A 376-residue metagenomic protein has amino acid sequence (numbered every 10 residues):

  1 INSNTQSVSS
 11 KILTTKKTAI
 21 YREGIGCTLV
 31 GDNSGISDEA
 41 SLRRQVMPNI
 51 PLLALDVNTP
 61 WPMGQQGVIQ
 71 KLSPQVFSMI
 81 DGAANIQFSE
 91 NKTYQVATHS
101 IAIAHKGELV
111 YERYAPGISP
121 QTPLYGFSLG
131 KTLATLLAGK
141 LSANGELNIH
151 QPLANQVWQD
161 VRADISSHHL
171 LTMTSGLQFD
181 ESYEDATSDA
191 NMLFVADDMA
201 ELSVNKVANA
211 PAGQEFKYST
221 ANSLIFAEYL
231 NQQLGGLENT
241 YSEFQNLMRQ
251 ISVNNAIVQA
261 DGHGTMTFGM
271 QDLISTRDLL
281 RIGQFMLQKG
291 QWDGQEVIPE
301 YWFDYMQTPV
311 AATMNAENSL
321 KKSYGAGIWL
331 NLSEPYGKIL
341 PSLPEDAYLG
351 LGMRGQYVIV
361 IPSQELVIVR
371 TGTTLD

Functional and structural regions predicted by a protein language model:
I1-S119, L147: N-terminal leader/targeting segments and the immediately adjacent pre-domain N-terminus
Q75-A83, E108-R113, A186-A212, L237-A256: Short, charged, amphipathic alpha-helices and their helix-cap/turn boundaries
K92-S100, A115-N144, H150-V161, P211-Y218 (+2 more regions): Short active-site loop at a secondary-structure junction that contains or immediately precedes the catalytic residue(s)
G107, Y125-N148, L170, F226-L230 (+1 more regions): Active-site SXXK
T135, N222-N231, M270-W292, Q356-G372: Active-site-proximal alpha-helical segments within enzyme catalytic domains
A143-L177, N205-A208, L234-I274: Active-site helix/loop module of the DD-peptidase/beta-lactamase fold, centered on the serine-lysine SxxK catalytic
Q159-A186, N191-Q214, S219-L224, I274-R277: Conserved catalytic neighborhood of penicillin-recognizing serine enzymes
V253-A260, T308-V367: Active-site Gly/Thr loop motif
